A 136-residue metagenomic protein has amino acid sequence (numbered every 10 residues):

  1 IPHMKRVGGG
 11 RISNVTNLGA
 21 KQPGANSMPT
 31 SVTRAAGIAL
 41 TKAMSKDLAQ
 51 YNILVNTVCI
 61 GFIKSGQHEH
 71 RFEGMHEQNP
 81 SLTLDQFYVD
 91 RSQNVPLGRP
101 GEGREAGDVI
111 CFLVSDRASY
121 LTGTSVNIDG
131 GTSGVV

Functional and structural regions predicted by a protein language model:
P2, K46-Q50, S119: Alpha-helical segment proximal to the catalytic Tyr-Lys
K5-R6, L48-Q50, I63, V114: A short hydrophobic alpha-helix cap/turn motif
N17: Residue(s) in the substrate-gating loop at a strand-loop-helix junction that position the organic substrate next
Q22, I110-C111, T122-V136: Short C-terminal tail/terminal secondary-structure segment of NAD(P)H-dependent dehydrogenase/reductase domains
Q22-M28, Q50-Y51, G98, D116: Active-site loop immediately N-terminal to the catalytic Tyr-X3-Lys motif of short-chain dehydrogenase/reductase
T33-R34, T41: Active-site helix of classical SDR
I63-N94, V135: A glycine/serine/threonine-rich, flexible loop-to-helix segment that serves as the NAD(P) cofactor-binding "lid"
L82-L84, V95-A106: A conserved structural motif in NAD(P)-dependent oxidoreductases
